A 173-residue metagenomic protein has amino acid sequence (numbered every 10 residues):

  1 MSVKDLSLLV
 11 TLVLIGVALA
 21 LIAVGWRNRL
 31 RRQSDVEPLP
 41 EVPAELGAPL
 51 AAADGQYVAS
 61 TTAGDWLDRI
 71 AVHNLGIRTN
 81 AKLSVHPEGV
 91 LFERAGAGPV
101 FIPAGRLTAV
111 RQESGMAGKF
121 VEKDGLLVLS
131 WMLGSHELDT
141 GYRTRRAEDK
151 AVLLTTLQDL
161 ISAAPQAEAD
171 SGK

Functional and structural regions predicted by a protein language model:
M1, P38-L46, P165-K173: Actinobacteria-biased recognition of intrinsically disordered, low-complexity terminal regions
M1-L12: Feature marks short, highly hydrophobic, charge-poor N-terminal signal-anchor/signal peptide-like helices that anchor
L12-A23: Single-pass alpha-helical transmembrane signal-anchor segments
I22-L83: Anionic N-terminal interaction surfaces
N28, V110-K173: Acidic, Ser/Thr- and proline-rich intrinsically disordered linker/docking segments of eukaryotic scaffolds
G64-W66, G98-V100, G134-T140: Short, surface-exposed beta-strand/loop "edge" segments at domain boundaries and coil↔beta transitions
L75-I77, E93, E122: Short solvent-exposed loop/turn micro-motifs enriched in small/polar/acidic residues
K82-A117: Phosphoinositide-binding peripheral membrane targeting modules
